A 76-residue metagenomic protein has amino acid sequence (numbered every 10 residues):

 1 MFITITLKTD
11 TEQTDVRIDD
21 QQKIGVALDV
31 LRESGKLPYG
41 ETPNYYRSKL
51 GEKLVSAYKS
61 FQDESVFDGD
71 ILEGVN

Functional and structural regions predicted by a protein language model:
M1-I3, Y39-P43: A short, compositionally biased
M1-R17: Eukaryote-biased recognition of intrinsically disordered, low-complexity regulatory segments
T9-Q13, E41-D63: Short acidic beta-strand-loop surface patches of small beta-rich interaction domains
D20-G40: Short amphipathic, charge-patterned alpha-helical segments
D68-D70: Loop/turn positions that initiate beta-strands
